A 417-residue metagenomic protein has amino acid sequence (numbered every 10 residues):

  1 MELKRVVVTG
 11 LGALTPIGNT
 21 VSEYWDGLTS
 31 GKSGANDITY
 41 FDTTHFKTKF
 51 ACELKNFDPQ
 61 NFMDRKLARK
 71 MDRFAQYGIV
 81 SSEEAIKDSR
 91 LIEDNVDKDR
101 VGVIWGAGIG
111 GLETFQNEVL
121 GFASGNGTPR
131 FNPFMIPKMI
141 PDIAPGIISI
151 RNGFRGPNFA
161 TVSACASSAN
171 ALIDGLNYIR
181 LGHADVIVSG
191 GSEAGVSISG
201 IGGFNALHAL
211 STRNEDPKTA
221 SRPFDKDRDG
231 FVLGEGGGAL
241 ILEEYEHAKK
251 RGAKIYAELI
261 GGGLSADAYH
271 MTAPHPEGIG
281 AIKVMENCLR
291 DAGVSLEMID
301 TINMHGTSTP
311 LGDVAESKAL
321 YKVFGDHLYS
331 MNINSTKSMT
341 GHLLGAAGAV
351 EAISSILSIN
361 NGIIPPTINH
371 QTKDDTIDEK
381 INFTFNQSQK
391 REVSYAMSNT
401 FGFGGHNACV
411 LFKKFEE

Functional and structural regions predicted by a protein language model:
M1-L67, E246-Y256, I353-T367, K413-E417: ACP-dependent fatty acid/polyketide chain-elongation machinery
M1-V8, D97-K98, A292-M298, Y329 (+1 more regions): Flexible, low-complexity linker/loop segments at domain and module junctions
R5-T9, N36, E215-A292, D300-T301 (+1 more regions): Condensing-enzyme catalytic core mediating Claisen C-C bond formation in acyl metabolism
V8, Y24, T29-S163, S192-I201 (+1 more regions): Conserved beta-ketoacyl condensing-enzyme motif
G78-R90, P141, S149-N152, N158-E193 (+4 more regions): Active-site-proximal alpha-helical scaffold in enzymes
G78-S89, A144, A171, E243-E244 (+5 more regions): Short, well-ordered amphipathic alpha-helical segments that serve as non-catalytic structural scaffolds within diverse
G125-N132, I173, N177, E193-K250 (+2 more regions): Glycine-/small-residue-rich "gating" segment that lines the acyl/pantetheine channel and substrate pocket
H183-D229, G262-P276, G306-D313, S330-I381: Acyl-CoA/ACP chain-elongation machinery
